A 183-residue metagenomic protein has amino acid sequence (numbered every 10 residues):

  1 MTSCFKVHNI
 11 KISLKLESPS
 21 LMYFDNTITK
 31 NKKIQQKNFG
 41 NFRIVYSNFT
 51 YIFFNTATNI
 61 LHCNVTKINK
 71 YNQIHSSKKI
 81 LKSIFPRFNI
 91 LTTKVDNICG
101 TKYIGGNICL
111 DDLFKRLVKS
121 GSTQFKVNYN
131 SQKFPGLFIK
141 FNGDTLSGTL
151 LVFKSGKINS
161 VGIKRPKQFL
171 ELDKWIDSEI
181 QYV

Functional and structural regions predicted by a protein language model:
M1-N159, I163-V183: Intrinsically disordered, low-complexity polar/charged tails and linkers
